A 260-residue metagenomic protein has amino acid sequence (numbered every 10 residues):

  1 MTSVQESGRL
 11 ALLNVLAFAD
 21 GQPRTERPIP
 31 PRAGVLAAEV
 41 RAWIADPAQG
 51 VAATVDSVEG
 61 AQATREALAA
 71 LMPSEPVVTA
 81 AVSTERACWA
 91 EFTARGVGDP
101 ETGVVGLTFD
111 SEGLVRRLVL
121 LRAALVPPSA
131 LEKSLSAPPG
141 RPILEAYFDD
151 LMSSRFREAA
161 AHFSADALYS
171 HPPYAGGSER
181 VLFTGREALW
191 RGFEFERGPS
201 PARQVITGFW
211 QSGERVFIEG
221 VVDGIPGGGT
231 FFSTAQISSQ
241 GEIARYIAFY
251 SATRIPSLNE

Functional and structural regions predicted by a protein language model:
M1-E260: C-terminal and inter-domain tail/linker signature
